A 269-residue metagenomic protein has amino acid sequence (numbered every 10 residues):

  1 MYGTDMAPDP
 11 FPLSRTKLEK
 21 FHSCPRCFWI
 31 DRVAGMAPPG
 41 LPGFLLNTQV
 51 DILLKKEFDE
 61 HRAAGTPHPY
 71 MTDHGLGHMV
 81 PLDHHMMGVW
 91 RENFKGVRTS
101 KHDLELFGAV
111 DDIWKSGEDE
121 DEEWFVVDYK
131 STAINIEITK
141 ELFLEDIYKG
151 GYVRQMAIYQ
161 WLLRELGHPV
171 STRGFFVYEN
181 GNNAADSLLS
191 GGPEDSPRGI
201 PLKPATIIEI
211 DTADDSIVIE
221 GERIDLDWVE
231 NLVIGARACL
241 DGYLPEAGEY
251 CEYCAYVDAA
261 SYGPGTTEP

Functional and structural regions predicted by a protein language model:
M1-E120, W124: Metal-dependent nuclease catalytic cores that hydrolyze phosphodiester bonds in DNA/RNA, characterized by
P12-L13, L162-P269: Metal-dependent nuclease catalytic regions and adjoining charged, substrate-binding loops involved in nucleic-acid end
C24, L106-F143, R154, Y159: Conserved catalytic cores of phosphodiester-cleaving nucleases, focusing on short active-site segments
W29, W114, F125-Y129, S171-Y178 (+1 more regions): A structural signal for short, well-ordered beta-strand segments and their strand-loop junctions that often border
W29-I30, A37-P39, I134-E137, N182-D186 (+1 more regions): Short catalytic/ligand-binding loop motif for oxyanion handling, primarily in non-cytosolic enzymes, centered on
F44, I138-G150, T212-E222: Short histidine-centered catalytic/ligand-binding loop motif
V50, G151-Q155, I224, W228: Soluble or luminal CAZymes and related metallo-dependent hydrolases
I134-N182: Glycine- and acidic-residue-rich phosphate-binding/metal-coordinating active-site segment common to enzymes that handle
